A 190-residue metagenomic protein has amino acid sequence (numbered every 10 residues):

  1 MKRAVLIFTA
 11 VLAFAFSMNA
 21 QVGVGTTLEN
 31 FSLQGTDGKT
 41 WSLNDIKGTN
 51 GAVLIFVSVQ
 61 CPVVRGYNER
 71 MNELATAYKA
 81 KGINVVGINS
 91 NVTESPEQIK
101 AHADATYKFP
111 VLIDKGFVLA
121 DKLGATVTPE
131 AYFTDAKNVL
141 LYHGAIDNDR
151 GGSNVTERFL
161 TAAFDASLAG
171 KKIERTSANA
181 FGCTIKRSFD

Functional and structural regions predicted by a protein language model:
M1-V22: Bacterial Sec-dependent N-terminal signal peptides
N19-N44: N-terminal "domain-start" segment that seeds a small globular fold
E29, Y107-P110, A125-Y132: Structural micro-motif
S42-R65, F164: Short active-site neighborhood of thiol/selenol oxidoreductases, capturing the structured segment around
T49-A52, A80-N84, Y107-P110, A136-V139: Loop/turn elements at helix/coil->beta-strand transitions in domains of secreted/extracellular proteins
S58-Y67, V92, F181-K186, D190: Short, thiol/selenol-centered motifs that function as redox-active sites or metal-ligating centers
R65-A105, L112-K122: Structural microenvironment flanking redox-active thiols in thiol-disulfide oxidoreductases
D135-D190: Thiol-/selenol-based redox modules, centered on thioredoxin-like and closely related oxidoreductase domains
